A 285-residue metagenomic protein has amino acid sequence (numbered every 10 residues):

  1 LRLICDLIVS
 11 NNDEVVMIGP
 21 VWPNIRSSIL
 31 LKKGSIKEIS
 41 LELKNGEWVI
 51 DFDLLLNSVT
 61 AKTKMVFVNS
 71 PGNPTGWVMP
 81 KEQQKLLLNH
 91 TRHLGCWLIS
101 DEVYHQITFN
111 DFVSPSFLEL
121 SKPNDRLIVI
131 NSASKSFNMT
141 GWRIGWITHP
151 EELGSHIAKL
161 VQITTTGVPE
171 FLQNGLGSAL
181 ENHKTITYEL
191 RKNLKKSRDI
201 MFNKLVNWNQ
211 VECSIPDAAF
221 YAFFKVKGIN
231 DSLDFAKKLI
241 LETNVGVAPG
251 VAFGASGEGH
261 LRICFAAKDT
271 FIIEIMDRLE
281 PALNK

Functional and structural regions predicted by a protein language model:
L1-K285: PLP-dependent class I/II
